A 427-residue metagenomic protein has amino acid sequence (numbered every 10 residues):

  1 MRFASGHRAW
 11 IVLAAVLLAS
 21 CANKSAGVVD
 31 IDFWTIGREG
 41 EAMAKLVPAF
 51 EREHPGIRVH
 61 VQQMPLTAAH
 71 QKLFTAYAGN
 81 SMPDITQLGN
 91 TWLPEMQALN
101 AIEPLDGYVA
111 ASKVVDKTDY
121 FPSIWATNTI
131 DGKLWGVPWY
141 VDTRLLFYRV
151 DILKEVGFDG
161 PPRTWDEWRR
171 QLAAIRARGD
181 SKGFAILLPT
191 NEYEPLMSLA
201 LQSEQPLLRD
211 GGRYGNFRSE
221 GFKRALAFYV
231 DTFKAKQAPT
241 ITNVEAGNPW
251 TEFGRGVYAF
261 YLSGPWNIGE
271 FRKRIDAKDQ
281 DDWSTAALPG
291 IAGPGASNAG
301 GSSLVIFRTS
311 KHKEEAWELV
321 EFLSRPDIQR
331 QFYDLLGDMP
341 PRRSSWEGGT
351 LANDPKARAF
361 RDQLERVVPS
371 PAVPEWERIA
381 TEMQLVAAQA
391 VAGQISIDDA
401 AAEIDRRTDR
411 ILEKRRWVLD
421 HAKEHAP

Functional and structural regions predicted by a protein language model:
G27-R38, I57-Q62, D84-I85, F184 (+1 more regions): Short, well-ordered beta-strand elements
R38-R58, M383, A401: Short, polar/charged alpha-helical segment
A49-Y120, K154-V156, G160-R163, E252 (+4 more regions): Extracytoplasmic "Venus flytrap"/periplasmic binding protein-like
N90-T143, S198, Q202, Q280-P289 (+2 more regions): Hinge/lid segment of periplasmic solute-binding proteins
D106-Y120, F184-I186, Q205-R224, K273-K278 (+5 more regions): Short, solvent-exposed loop/beta-turn-alpha elements that line the ligand-binding surface or hinge of extracytoplasmic
A110, P265-Q280, I291-L385, L419-P427: C-terminal lobe and pocket-closing loops of periplasmic/extracytoplasmic Venus-flytrap solute-binding proteins
I130-W139, R144, R169-G215, Y258: Extracytoplasmic/periplasmic solute-binding protein
L172-A174, G212-T242, S284, L288: Glycine-centered hinge/linker elements that transmit conformational signals in sensory and ligand-binding systems
